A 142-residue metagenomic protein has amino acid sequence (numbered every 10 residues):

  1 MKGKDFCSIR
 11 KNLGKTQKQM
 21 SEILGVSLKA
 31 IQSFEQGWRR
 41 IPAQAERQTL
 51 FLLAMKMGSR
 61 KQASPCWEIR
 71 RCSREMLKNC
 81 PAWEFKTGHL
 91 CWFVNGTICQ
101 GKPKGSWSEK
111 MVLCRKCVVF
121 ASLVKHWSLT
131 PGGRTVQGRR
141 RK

Functional and structural regions predicted by a protein language model:
M1-N12: A short, Lys/Arg-rich alpha-helix, primarily the initiator
Q19-S21: Short alpha-helical "recognition helix" segments of helix-turn-helix
L24-I41: Recognition helix of helix-turn-helix/homeodomain-like DNA-binding domains that insert into the DNA major groove
A43-K61: DNA major-groove recognition helix of helix-turn-helix/homeodomain DNA-binding modules
K61-R141: Cysteine-cluster motifs in flexible loop/terminal segments that predominantly coordinate metals
